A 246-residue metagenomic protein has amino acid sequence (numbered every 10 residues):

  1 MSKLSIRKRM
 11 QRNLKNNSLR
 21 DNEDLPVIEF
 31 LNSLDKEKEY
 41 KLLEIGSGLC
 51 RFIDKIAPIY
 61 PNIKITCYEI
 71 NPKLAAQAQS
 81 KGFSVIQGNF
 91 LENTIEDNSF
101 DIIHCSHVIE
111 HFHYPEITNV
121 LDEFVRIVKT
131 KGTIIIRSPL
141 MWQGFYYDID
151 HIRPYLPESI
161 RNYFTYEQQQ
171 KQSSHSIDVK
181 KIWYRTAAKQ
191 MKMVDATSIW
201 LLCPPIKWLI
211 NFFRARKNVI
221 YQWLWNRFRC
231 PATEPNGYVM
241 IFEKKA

Functional and structural regions predicted by a protein language model:
M1-N98, I102-S106, T118-L121, T233-I241: Conserved N-terminal segment of class I S-adenosyl-L-methionine
R9-N22, R51, L91, H104 (+2 more regions): S-adenosyl-L-methionine-dependent methyltransferase catalytic module, highlighting the catalytic core
